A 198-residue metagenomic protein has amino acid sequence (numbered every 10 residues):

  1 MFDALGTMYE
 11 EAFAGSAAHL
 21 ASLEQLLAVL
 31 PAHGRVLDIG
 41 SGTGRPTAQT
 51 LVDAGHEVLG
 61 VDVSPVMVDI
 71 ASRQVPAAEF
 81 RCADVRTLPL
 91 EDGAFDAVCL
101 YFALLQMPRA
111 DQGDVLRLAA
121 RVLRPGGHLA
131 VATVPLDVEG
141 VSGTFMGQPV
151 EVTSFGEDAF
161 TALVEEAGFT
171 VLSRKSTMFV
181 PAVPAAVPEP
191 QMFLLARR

Functional and structural regions predicted by a protein language model:
M1-A32, D137-V138: Conserved class I S-adenosyl-L-methionine
L37, T43-T87: Class I SAM-dependent methyltransferase SAM/SAH-binding core
R86-V98: A short acidic, Gly/Pro-enriched loop at the edge of an enzyme's catalytic core that lines a small-molecule cofactor
G113-P125: A short glycine-rich, Lys/Arg-flanked "PGG" loop and its adjoining helix->strand segment in the class I
G126-T133: Conserved beta-strand signature within the Rossmann-like core of class I S-adenosyl-L-methionine
V134-E151: Short, glycine-/aromatic-enriched active-site segment of Class I SAM-dependent methyltransferases
V152-G168: Short alpha-helix
V180-R198: Core SAM-dependent methyltransferase catalytic element
